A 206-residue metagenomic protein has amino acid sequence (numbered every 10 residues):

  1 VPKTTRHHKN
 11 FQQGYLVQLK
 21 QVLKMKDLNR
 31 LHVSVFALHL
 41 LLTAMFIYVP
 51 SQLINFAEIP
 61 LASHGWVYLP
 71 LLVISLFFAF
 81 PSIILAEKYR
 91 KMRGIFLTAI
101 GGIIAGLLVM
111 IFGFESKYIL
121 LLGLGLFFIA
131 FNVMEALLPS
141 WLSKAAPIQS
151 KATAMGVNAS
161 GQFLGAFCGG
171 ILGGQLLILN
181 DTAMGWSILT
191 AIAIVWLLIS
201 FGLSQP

Functional and structural regions predicted by a protein language model:
V1-H7, I199-S204: C-terminal membrane-cytosol helix-exit motif in multi-pass small-molecule transporters
P2-S34: Juxtamembrane intracellular "pre-TM" segments in multi-pass secondary transporters
D27-L69: Extracytoplasmic gate region of multi-pass secondary transporters
F78-K91, L177: Helix-to-loop junctions at the C-terminal end of transmembrane segments in multipass secondary transporters
M92-L138: C-terminal transmembrane helical hairpin of 12-TM major facilitator-type secondary transporters
A145-N180: A late C-terminal transmembrane helix in Major Facilitator Superfamily
Q175-A193: A membrane-interface helix-boundary motif in multi-pass transporters
I188-P206: Multi-pass alpha-helical transporter architecture, strongest for 12-TM Major Facilitator/SLC carriers used
